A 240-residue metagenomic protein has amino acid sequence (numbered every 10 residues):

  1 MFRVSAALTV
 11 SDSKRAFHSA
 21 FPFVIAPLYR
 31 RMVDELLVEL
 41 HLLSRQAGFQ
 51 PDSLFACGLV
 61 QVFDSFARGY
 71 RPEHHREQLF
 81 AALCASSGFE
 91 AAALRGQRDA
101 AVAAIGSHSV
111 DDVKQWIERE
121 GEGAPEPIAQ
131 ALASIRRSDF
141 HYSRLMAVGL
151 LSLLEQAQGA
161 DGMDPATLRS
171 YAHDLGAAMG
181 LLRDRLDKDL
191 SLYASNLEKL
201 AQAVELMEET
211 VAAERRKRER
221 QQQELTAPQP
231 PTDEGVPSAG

Functional and structural regions predicted by a protein language model:
F2-R98, G149, R169-D187, S191-G240: N-terminal domain-start signal
R45-A56, I135-A147, Q158-A160: Short, low-complexity cationic-aromatic patches
F66-Y70, L154-G162: Short loop/beta submotifs within extracellular cysteine-rich repeat domains
Q97-R144, L151-E155: Short, solvent-exposed interaction modules
